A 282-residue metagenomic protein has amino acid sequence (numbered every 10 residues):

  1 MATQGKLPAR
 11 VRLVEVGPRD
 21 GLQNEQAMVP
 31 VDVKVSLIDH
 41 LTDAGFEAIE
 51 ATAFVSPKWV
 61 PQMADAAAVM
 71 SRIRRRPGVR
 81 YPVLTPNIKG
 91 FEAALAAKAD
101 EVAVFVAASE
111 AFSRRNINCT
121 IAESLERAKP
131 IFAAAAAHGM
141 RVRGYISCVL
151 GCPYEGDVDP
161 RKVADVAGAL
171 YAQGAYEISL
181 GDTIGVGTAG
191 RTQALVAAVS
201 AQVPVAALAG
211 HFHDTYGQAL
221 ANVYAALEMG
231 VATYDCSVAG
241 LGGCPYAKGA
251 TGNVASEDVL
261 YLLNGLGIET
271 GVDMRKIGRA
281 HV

Functional and structural regions predicted by a protein language model:
M1-H281: Catalytic cores and adjacent flexible loops of soluble metabolic enzymes that perform enolate/carbanion chemistry on
